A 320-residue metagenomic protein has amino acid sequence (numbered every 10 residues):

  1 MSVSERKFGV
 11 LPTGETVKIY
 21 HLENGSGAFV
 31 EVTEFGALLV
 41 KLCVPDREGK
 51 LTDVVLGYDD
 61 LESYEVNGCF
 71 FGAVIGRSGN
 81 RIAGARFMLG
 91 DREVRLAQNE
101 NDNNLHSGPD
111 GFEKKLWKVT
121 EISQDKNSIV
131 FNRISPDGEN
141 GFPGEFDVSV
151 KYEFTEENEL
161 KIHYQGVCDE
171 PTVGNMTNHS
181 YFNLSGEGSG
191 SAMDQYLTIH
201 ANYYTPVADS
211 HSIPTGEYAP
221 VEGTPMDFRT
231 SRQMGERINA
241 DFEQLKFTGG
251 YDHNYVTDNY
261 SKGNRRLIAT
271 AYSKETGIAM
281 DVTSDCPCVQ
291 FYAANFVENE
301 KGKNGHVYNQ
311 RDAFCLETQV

Functional and structural regions predicted by a protein language model:
M1-V320: An exposed, glycine/acidic-rich loop-and-rim segment of catalytic or binding clefts
